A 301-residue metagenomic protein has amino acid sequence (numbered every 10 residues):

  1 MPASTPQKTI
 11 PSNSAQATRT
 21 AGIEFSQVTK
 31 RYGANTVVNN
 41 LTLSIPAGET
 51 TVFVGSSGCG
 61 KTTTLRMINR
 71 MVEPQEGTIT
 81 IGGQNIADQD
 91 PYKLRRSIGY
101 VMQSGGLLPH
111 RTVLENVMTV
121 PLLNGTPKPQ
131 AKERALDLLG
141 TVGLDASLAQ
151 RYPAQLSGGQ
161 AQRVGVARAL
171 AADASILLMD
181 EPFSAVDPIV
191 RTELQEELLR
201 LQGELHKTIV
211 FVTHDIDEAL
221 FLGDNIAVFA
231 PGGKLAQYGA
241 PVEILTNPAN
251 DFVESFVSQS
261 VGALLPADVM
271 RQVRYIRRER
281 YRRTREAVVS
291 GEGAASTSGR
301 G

Functional and structural regions predicted by a protein language model:
V54-S56: The feature captures the beta-strand-to-loop junction immediately N-terminal to the Walker
N69: Helix-to-loop junction immediately C-terminal to a conserved catalytic motif
N85-G99, L123-P129: ABC ATPase NBD coupling module
L114-L122, K132, L136: Short helical segment in ABC ATPase nucleotide-binding domains corresponding to the A-loop/adjacent helical element
P129-S147: Conserved ABC ATPase "signature" region
Y152-L156, Q160-Q162: Conserved ABC ATPase signature
V166: Hydrophobic anchor residue at the start of the ABC signature
A171-S175: A short, proline-enriched helix->beta-strand linker immediately N-terminal to the Walker B motif in ABC-type P-loop
